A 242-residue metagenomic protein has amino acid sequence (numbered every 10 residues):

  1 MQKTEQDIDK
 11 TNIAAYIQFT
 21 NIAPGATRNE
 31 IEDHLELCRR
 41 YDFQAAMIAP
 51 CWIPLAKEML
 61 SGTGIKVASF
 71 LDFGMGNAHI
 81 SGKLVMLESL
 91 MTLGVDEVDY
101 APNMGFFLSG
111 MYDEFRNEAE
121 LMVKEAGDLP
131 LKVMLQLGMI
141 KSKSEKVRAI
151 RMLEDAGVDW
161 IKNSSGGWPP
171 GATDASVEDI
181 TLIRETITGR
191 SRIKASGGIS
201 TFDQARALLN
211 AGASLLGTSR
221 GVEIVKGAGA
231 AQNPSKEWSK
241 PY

Functional and structural regions predicted by a protein language model:
M1-D33, E178-R192, I199-Y242: Alpha/beta catalytic cores of nucleotide-metabolism and tRNA/nucleoside-modifying enzymes
M1-T92, M152-E154: Conserved N-terminal beta1-alpha1 strand-loop-helix module at the mouth
A14-Y16, A45, G64-A68, E97-D99 (+4 more regions): Structural preference for beta-strand elements that scaffold enzyme active sites
Q18, A56, L90, V133 (+3 more regions): Conserved, mostly hydrophobic/aromatic
L35, R39-L55, F73, V98-R116 (+1 more regions): Glycine-rich, proline-tolerant flexible connector loops at the mouths of alpha/beta enzymes
P50, P54-M75, Y112-M139, D155-A156 (+2 more regions): Alpha-helix-loop-beta-strand connector modules within alpha/beta enzyme cores
K57, A78-T92, I140-M152, E185-A195 (+1 more regions): Catalytic cores of alpha/beta
S69-G74, T92-F107, D155-A172, G198-S235 (+1 more regions): Glycine-rich phosphate-binding active-site loops on the catalytic face of alpha/beta enzymes
